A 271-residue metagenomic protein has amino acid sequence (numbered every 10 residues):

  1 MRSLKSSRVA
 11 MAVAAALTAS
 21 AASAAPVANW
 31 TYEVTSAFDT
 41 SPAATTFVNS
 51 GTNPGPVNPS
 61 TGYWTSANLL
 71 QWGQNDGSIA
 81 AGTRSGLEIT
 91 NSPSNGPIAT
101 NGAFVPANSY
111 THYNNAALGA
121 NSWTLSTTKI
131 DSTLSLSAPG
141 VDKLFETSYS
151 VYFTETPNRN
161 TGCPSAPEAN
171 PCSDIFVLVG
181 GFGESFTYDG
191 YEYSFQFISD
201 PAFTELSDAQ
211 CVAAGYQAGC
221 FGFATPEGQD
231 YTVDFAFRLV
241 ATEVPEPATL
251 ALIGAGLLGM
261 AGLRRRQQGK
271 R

Functional and structural regions predicted by a protein language model:
R2-A10: Bacterial N-terminal signal peptides that target proteins for export
A10-M11, A24: Low-complexity, intrinsically disordered segments with a bias for serine/threonine
M11-T18: Bacterial N-terminal signal peptides
A19-S23: N-terminal signal peptide c-region/cleavage motif recognized by signal peptidases
A25-E243: Mature extracellular "passenger" or substrate-interacting domains of secreted, surface-exposed proteins
P245-L263: A short, hydrophobic C-terminal helix/tail in secreted or cell-surface proteins
A261-R271: C-terminal membrane-anchoring or membrane-association module
